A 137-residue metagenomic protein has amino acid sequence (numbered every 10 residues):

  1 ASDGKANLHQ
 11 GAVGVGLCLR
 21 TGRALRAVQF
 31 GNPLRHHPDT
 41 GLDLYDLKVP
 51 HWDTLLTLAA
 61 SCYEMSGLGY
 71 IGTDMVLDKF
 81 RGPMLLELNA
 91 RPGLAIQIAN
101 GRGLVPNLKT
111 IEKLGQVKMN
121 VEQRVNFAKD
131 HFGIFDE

Functional and structural regions predicted by a protein language model:
D3-D78: A long amphipathic alpha-helix within ATP-dependent nucleotide-binding catalytic cores
H36-T54, E64, L77-E137: C-terminal active-site "lid" helix and adjoining low-complexity regulatory extension at the edge of ATP-using catalytic
